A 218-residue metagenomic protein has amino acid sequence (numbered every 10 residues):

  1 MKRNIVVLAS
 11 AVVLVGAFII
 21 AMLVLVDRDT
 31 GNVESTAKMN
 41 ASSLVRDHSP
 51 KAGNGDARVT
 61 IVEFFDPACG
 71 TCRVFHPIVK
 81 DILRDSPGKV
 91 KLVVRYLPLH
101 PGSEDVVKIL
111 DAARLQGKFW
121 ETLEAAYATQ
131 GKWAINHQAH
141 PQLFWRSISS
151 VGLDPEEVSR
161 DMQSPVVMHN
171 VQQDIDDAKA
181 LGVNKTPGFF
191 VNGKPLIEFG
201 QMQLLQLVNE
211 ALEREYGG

Functional and structural regions predicted by a protein language model:
M1-V24, R146-G218: C-terminal cap of thioredoxin/glutaredoxin-like
V26-N40: Ser/Thr/Pro/Gly-rich low-complexity linker/stalk segments immediately outside membranes or between
E34-A37, A112, D161: Functionally engaged cysteine thiol sites
A41-V59, R84: A short beta-strand-turn-helix
S43-L44, V74, N170: Short secondary-structure boundary/capping elements
R46-P50, I78-K80, I175-D177: A generic local structural motif
N54, E63, E198: Conserved strand-loop elements at the edges of beta-sheets that form or border functional pockets
A57, V62-A68, R73-S149, D154 (+2 more regions): Structural alpha/beta surface segment adjacent to cysteine/selenocysteine redox centers across thiol/disulfide enzymes
